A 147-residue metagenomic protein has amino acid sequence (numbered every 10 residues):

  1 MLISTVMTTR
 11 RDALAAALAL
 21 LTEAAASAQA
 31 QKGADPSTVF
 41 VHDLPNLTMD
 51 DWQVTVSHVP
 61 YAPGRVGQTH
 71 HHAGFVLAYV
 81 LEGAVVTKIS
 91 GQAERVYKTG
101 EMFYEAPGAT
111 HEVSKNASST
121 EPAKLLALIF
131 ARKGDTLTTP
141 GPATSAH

Functional and structural regions predicted by a protein language model:
L2-L21: N-terminal secretory signal peptides and thylakoid transit peptides that target proteins across membranes
A26-A30: Boundary at the C-terminal end of the N-terminal hydrophobic targeting segment
A34-Q68: A short glycine-rich, His/Asp/Glu-containing loop-to-beta-strand
V66-Q68, V86, F103, P107-N116: Histidine-centered metal-chelating micro-motifs
G74-G91, E101: Glycine- and acidic-residue-biased ligand/ion/polar-headgroup-sensing regions
G91-G108: Short acidic-glycine-tyrosine-enriched beta hairpin
G108-D135: Ligand-binding loop in jelly-roll beta-barrel domains
